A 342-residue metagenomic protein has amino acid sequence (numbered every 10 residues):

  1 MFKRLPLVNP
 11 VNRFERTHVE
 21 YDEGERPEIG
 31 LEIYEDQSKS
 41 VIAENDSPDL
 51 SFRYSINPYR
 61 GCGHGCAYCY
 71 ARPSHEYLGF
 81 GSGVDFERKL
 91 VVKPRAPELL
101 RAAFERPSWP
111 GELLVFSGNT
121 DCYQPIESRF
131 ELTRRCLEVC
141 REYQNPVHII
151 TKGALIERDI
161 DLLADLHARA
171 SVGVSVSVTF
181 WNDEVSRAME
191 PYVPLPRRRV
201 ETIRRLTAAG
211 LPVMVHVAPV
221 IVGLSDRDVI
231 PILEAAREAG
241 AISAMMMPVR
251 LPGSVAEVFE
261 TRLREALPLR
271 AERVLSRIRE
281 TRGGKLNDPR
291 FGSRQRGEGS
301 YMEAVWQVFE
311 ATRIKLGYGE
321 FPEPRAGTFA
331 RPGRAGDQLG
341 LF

Functional and structural regions predicted by a protein language model:
M1-Q37, A43-E44, R227-F342: Auxiliary Fe-S-binding modules of radical SAM enzymes
G24-R60, H64-S175, T179-R187, P196-A208: Conserved Radical SAM active-site core
V139-N145, E201-V213, G284, V308-G319: A structural motif corresponding to the C-terminal end of an alpha-helix and its immediate exit/capping segment
I149, W181-D183, E190-Y192, R205-S225 (+2 more regions): Conserved strand-turn element in the central/C-terminal portion of the radical SAM core barrel that lines
G153-E157, I221-I230: Active-site glycine- and acidic-residue-rich loops that bind and position anionic ligands or nucleotide-like cofactors
P194-R199, L267-R270: A polyampholytic, Gly/Pro-enriched intrinsically disordered region
R198-L206, H216, D228-A235: Non-catalytic alpha-helical scaffold/packing segments enriched in small hydrophobic residues
